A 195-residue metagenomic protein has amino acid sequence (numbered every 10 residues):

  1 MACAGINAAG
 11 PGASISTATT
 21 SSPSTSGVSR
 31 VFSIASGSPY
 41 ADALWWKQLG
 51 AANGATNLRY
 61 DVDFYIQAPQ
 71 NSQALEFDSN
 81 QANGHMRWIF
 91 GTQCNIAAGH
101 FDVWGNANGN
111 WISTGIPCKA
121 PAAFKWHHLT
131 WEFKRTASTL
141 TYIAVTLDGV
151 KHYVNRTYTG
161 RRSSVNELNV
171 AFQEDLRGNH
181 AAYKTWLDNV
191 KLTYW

Functional and structural regions predicted by a protein language model:
M1-S16: Short, tryptophan-glycine- and acidic/Ser/Thr-enriched carbohydrate-recognition patches
A13-S14, S26-V103, L192-Y194: Secretory/extracellular carbohydrate-interaction modules and structurally similar beta-sandwich "look-alikes"
L58, H127, T185-W186: Hydrophobic core residues within well-ordered beta-strands of beta-rich domains
G105-H128: Short, aromatic/His-centered strand-loop micro-motif at the edge of beta-sheets
K125-T136, I143-V145: Short tryptophan-centered beta-strand motifs in secreted/extracellular beta-sheet-rich domains of glycan-recognition
L129, L187-L192: Extracellular beta-strand elements of beta-rich domains used for carbohydrate recognition/degradation or cell-matrix
T146-K151: Short strand-turn-strand beta-turns centered on an Asx-Gly dipeptide
N155-D188: Flexible glycan-contacting loops in extracellular carbohydrate-active proteins
